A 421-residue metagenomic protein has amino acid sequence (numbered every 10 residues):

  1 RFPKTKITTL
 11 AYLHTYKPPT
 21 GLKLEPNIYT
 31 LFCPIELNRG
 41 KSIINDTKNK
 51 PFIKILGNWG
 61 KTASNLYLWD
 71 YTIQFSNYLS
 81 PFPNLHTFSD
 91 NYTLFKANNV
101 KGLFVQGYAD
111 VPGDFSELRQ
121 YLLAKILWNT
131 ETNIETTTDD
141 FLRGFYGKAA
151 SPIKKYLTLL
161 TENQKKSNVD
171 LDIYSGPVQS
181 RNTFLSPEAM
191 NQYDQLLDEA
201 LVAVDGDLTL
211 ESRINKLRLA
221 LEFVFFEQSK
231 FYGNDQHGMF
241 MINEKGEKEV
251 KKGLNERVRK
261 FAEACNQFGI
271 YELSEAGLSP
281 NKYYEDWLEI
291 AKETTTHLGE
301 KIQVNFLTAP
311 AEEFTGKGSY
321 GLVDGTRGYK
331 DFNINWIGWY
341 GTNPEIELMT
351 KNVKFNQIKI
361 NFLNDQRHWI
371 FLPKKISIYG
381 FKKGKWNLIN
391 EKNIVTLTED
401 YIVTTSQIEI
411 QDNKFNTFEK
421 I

Functional and structural regions predicted by a protein language model:
R1, P34-N49, T72-L85, W128 (+1 more regions): The substrate-binding groove and active-site-proximal loops of carbohydrate-active enzymes, especially glycoside
R1-G60, D70: Gly/Pro-rich turn-and-neighbor structural signature
H14-T20, L37-K41, I73-S80, D110-S116 (+1 more regions): Flexible loop/turn segments at secondary-structure boundaries
K50-S151, K155, L159: Structured mid-domain segments that build the active-site/substrate or prosthetic-cofactor binding neighborhood
I126-V323, G328: Catalytic domains of carbohydrate-active enzymes that cleave complex glycans
D286-V353, N361-L372, E391, L397-D400: Disordered, acidic Ser/Thr/Pro-rich linker "stalks" and the adjacent N-terminal cap of the next globular domain
G341-T342, D365-I421: Trp- and acidic/polar-enriched beta-sheet ligand-binding modules for extracellular glycan and matrix recognition
